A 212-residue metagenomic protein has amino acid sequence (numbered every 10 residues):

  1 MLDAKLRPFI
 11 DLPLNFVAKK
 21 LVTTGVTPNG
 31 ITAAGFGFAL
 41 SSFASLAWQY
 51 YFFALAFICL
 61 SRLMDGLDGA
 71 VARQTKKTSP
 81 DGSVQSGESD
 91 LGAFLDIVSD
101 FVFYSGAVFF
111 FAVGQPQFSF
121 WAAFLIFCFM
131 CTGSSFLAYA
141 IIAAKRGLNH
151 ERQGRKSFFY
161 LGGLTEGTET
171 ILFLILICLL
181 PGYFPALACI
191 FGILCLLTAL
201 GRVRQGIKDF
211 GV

Functional and structural regions predicted by a protein language model:
M1-D3, F53-A54: A short, structure-level motif marking secondary-structure boundaries and short turns
L2-A18, I97-V212: A feature for the membrane-embedded catalytic helix bundles of lipid/isoprenoid biosynthetic enzymes
P13-T23, K76-D90, L148-K156: Short juxtamembrane and helix-loop transition motifs at transmembrane-helix boundaries in membrane proteins
L21-T23, L46, A72-R73, I177: Helix-capping/transition residues at the boundaries of transmembrane alpha-helices and the short helical linkers
G25, S45-Q49, V113, L180: Helix-loop junctions at the membrane-solvent interface of multi-pass transporters, primarily the C-terminal
P28-A39, F109, L176: The first (N-terminal) embedded transmembrane alpha-helix
T32-L91, F124-F127, F184-C195: Membrane-embedded alpha-helical segments that form the functional core of polytopic membrane enzymes, especially those
